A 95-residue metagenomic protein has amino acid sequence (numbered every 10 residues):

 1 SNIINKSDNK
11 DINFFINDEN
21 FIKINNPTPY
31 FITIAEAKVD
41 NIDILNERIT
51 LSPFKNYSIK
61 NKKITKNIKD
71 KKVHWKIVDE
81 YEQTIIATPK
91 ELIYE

Functional and structural regions predicted by a protein language model:
S1-S7, T65-E95: Terminal connector regions
K10, D18-I22: Structural beta-strand segments of beta-rich domains
I22-T28: Asparagine-centered strand-capping/turn motif at beta-strand->loop junctions
P29-I34: Short acidic/proline- and small/hydrophobic-mixed sequence motifs that coincide with surface turns and coil-to-beta
K38-I44, E80: Change "in extracellular beta-sheet-rich domains … of secreted and cell-surface proteins" to "in beta-sheet-rich domains
I42-I68: Intrinsically disordered, low-complexity Pro/Gly/Ser/Thr-rich segments with frequent PxxP/GP/PP motifs and embedded
